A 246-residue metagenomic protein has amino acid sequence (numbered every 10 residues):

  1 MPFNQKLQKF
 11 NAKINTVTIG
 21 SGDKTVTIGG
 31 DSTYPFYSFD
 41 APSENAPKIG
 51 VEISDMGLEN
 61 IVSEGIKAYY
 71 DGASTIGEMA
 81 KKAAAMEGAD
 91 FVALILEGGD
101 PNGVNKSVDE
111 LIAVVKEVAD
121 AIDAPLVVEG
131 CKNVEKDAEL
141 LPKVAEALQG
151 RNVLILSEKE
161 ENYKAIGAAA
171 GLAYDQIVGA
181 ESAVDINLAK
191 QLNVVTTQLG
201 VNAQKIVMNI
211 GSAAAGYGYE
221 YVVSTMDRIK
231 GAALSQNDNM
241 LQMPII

Functional and structural regions predicted by a protein language model:
G29-N60, Y70-A73, L156-E158, A214 (+1 more regions): Active-site pocket-lining/capping segments in soluble small-molecule metabolic enzymes
N45-I49, G88-D90, I122-L126, Q149-V153 (+3 more regions): Short, well-ordered coil/turn segments that N-cap beta-strands
K48-E78, K82, P101-K106, G130-V134 (+2 more regions): Active-site mouth loops of central-metabolism enzymes
N60-K67, G88-E117, I122, V128-E135: Glycine-rich, proline-tolerant flexible connector loops at the mouths of alpha/beta enzymes
A83, V118, V144, M208: Conserved, mostly hydrophobic/aromatic
A93-I95, G103-V104, P125-K136, G150-Y163 (+2 more regions): Catalytic beta/alpha-barrel core
G103-E129, A145-G150, D227-Q242: Alpha-helix-loop-beta-strand connector modules within alpha/beta enzyme cores
E161-I246: Catalytic alpha/beta core domains of metabolic enzymes, predominantly
